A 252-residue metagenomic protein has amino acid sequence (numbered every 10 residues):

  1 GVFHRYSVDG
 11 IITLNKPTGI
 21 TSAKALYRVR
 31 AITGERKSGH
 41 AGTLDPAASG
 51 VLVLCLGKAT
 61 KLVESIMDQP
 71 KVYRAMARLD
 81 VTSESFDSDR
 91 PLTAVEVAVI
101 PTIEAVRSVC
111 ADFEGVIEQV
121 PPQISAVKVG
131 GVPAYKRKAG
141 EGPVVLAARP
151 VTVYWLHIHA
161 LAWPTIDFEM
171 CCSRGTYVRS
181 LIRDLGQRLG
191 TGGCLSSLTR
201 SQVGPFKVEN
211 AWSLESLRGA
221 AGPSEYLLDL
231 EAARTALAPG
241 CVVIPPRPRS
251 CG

Functional and structural regions predicted by a protein language model:
G1-L44, A48-V51, S65-Q69, I103-S108 (+6 more regions): Accessory RNA 3′-end/elbow-binding domains used by RNA modification enzymes
K16, L54, A75, G131 (+1 more regions): A residue-level signal for conserved active-site and pocket-lining positions in enzyme catalytic cores
G19-I20, A59-T60, K71, R78-E84 (+1 more regions): Conserved nucleotide-binding/hydrolysis micro-motifs of P-loop NTPases
A47-S49, L56-T60: Short Lys/Arg-rich amphipathic alpha-helical segments
K61-L62, Y177: Short beta-strands and strand-coil junctions in structured, solvent-facing domains, enriched
S65-E118: Acidic, low-complexity central loop/insert segments
V95, V109-R179, D184-R188, T199-R200: Non-catalytic interaction surface on structured domains
